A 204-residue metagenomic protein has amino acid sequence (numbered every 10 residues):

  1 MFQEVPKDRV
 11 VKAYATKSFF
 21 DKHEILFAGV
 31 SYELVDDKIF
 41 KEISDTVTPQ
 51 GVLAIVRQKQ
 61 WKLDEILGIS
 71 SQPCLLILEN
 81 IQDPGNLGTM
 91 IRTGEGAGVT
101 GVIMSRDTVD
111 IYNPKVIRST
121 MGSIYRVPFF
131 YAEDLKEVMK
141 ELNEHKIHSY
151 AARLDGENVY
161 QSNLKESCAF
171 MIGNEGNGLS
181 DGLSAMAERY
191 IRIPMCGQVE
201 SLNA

Functional and structural regions predicted by a protein language model:
M1-V47: N-terminal positively charged helical leader segments and presequences
F2-K7, K12, L67-D155: RNA substrate-binding interface of SAM-dependent RNA methyltransferases
S18-F20, D37-F40, D107-V109, E175-N177 (+1 more regions): Short, acidic/turn-prone active-site loops that include or flank metal/cofactor- and phosphate-binding residues
V35-D36, E79, S105-R106, P128 (+1 more regions): Short beta->alpha connector loops at strand-helix junctions that form conserved, small/polar/Pro-enriched
D45-V47, G51-V52, V56-S71, T108: Acidic/glycine-rich phosphate/pyrophosphate-binding loops and surrounding catalytic core that coordinate Mg2+
G51, T93-A97, I111-I124, D181-A204: Structured adenosyl-cofactor binding patch, chiefly the S-adenosyl-L-methionine
Y150-V199: Active-site/ligand-binding-proximal alpha/beta "capping" segment
